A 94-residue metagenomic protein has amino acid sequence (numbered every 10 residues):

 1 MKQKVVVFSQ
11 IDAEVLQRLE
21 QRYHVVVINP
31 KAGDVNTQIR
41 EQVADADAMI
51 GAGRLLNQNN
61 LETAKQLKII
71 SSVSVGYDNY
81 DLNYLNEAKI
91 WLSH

Functional and structural regions predicted by a protein language model:
M1-A46: N-terminal glycine-/charge-rich "phosphate-binding" loop or analogous flexible N-terminal tail
D47-H94: Phosphate/diphosphate ligand-binding glycine-rich loop within oxidoreductases
